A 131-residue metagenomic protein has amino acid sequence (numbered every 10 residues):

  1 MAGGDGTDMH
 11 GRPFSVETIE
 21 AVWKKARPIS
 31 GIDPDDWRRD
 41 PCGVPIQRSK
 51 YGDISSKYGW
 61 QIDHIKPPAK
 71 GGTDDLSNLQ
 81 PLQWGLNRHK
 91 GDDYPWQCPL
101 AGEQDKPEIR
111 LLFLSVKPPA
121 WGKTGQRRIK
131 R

Functional and structural regions predicted by a protein language model:
M1-G4, M9, P41, K50 (+4 more regions): Intrinsically disordered, low-complexity segments enriched in small/polar residues
A2-Y51: Short, charged surface segments at domain edges that flank catalytic/cofactor-binding sites
R39, L82, W96-L100: Flexible domain-boundary/linker segments
V44-L82, D92-Y94: Histidine-centered nuclease catalytic patch
K70-S77, R88-R131: Polybasic, low-complexity binding patches
G85: Short, cysteine/histidine-rich loop/knuckle motifs that typically chelate Zn2+
